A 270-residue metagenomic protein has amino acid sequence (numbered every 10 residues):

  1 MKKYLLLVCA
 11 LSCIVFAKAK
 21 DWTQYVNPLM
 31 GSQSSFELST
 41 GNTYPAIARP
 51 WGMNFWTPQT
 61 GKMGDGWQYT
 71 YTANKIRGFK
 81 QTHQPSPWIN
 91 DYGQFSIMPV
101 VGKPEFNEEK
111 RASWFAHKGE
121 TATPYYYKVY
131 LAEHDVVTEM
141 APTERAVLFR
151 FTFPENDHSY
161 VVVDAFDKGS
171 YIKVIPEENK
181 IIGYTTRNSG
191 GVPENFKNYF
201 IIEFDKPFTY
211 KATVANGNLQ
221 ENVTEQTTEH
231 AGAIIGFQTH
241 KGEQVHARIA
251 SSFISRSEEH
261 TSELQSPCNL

Functional and structural regions predicted by a protein language model:
M1-K20: Bacterial Sec-dependent N-terminal signal peptides
K20-S262: Accessory carbohydrate-recognition regions in carbohydrate-active enzymes
H260-L270: Positively charged, low-complexity/disordered segments
